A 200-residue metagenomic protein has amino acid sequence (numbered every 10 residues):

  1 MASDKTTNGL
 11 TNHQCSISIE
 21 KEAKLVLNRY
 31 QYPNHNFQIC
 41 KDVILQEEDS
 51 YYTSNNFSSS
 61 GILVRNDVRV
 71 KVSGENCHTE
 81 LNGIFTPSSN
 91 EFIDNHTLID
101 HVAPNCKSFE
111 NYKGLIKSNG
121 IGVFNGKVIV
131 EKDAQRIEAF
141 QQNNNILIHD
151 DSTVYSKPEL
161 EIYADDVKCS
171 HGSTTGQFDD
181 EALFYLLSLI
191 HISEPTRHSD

Functional and structural regions predicted by a protein language model:
M1-F184, S188: Conserved beta-strand/loop scaffold segments within soluble protein domains that form the structured core and edges
H191-D200: Single conserved hydrophobic/aromatic residue that forms the stacking wall/gate of nucleotide- or nucleobase-binding
